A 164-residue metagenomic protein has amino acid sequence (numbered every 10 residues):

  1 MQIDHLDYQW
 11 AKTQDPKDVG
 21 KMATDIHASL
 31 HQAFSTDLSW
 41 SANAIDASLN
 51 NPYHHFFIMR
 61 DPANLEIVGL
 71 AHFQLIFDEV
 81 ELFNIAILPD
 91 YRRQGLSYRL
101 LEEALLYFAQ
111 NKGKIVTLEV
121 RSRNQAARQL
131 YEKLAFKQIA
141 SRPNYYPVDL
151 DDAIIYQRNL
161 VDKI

Functional and structural regions predicted by a protein language model:
Q2-D90, L101-E103, Y107, N159-K163: Acetyl-CoA-dependent GNAT
P52-Y53, K112, A135: Residues at helix C-cap/C′ positions in short coil/turn segments immediately following an alpha-helix
I87, R93-L106, Q110, R128-K133: Conserved acetyl-CoA-binding loop-helix of GNAT-fold acetyltransferases
L88, R92, E119-R123: Residue-level recognition of the GNAT/N-acetyltransferase active site
S97, L101, R123-A127, N144-D149: Short glycine/proline-centered loop/turn elements that form peptide/ligand docking sites
F108-E119: Conserved GNAT acetyl-CoA-binding A-motif
E119-V120, E132-A153: Conserved catalytic-core motifs of GNAT/GCN5-like acyltransferases
